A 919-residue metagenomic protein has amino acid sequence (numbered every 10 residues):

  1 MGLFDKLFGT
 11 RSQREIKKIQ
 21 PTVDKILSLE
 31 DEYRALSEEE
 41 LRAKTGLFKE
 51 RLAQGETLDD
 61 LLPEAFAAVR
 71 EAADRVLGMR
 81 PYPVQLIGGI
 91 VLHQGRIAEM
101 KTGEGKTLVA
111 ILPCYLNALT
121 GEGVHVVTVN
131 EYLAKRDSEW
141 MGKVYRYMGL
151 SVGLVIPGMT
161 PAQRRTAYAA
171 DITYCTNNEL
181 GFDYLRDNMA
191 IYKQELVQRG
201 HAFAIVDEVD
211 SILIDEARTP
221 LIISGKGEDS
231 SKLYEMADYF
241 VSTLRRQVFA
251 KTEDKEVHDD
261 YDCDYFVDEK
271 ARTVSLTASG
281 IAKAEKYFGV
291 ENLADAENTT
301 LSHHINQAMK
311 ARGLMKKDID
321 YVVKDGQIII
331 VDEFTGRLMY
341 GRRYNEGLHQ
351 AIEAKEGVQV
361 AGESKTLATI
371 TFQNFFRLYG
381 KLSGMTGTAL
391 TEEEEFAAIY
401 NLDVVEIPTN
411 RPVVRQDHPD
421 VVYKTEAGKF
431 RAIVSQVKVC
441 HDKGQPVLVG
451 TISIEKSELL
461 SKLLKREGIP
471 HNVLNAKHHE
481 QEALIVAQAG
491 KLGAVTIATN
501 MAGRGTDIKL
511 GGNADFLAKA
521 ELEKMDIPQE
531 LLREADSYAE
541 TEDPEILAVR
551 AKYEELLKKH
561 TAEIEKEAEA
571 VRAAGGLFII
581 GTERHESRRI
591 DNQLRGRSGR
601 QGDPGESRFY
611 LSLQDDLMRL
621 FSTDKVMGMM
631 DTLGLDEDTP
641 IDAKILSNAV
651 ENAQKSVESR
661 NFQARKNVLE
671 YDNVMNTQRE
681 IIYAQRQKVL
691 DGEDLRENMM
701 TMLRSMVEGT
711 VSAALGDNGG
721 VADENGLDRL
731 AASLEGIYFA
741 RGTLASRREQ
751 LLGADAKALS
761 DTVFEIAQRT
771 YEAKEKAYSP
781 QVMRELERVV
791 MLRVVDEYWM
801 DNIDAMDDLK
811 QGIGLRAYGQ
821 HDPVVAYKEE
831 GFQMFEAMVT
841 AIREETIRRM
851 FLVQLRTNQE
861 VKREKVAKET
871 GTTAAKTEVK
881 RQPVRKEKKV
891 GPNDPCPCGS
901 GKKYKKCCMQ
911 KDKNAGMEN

Functional and structural regions predicted by a protein language model:
M1-S612, D616-D631, A684, M700 (+1 more regions): Conserved P-loop NTPase motor core
Y33, Y321-I329, T335-R342, V571-R572 (+7 more regions): Extended, charged helical/alpha-beta scaffold domains that provide interaction surfaces
C896: Short cysteine-rich clusters marking metal-coordination/redox-active sites
G901-K906: Conserved tryptophan-centered aromatic signature that marks the ligand-binding surface of SH3 and related Trp-rich
